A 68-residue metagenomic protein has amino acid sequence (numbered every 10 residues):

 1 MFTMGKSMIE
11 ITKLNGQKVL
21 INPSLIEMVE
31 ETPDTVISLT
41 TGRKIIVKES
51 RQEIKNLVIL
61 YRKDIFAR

Functional and structural regions predicted by a protein language model:
M1-L20, S24-R68: Eukaryotic intrinsically disordered, low-complexity regulatory linkers and tails enriched in Ser/Thr/Pro
